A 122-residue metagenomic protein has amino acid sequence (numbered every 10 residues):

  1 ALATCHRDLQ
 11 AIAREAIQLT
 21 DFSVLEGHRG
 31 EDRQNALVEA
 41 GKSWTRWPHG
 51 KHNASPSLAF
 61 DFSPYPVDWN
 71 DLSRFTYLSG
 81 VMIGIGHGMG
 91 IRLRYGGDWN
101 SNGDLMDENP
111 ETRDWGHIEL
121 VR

Functional and structural regions predicted by a protein language model:
A1-S23: Active-site acidic/histidine clusters and adjacent loop/turn architecture that either coordinate catalytic ions
A3, P48-R122: Catalytic cores and adjacent binding grooves of peptidoglycan-active enzymes
C5-I12, R33, R74, L78: Stable alpha-helical elements in mature extracytoplasmic
I12-L19, A40, V81-R92: Structured segments of extracytoplasmic/periplasmic soluble domains in secreted or envelope-associated proteins
D21-E26, R94: Short, well-structured secondary-structure segments
V24-L37, S101: Acidic helix-start/capping segments at beta-turn-to-alpha-helix junctions
A36-W44: Aromatic- and acidic-residue-enriched segments that line the glycan-binding/catalytic groove of carbohydrate-active
